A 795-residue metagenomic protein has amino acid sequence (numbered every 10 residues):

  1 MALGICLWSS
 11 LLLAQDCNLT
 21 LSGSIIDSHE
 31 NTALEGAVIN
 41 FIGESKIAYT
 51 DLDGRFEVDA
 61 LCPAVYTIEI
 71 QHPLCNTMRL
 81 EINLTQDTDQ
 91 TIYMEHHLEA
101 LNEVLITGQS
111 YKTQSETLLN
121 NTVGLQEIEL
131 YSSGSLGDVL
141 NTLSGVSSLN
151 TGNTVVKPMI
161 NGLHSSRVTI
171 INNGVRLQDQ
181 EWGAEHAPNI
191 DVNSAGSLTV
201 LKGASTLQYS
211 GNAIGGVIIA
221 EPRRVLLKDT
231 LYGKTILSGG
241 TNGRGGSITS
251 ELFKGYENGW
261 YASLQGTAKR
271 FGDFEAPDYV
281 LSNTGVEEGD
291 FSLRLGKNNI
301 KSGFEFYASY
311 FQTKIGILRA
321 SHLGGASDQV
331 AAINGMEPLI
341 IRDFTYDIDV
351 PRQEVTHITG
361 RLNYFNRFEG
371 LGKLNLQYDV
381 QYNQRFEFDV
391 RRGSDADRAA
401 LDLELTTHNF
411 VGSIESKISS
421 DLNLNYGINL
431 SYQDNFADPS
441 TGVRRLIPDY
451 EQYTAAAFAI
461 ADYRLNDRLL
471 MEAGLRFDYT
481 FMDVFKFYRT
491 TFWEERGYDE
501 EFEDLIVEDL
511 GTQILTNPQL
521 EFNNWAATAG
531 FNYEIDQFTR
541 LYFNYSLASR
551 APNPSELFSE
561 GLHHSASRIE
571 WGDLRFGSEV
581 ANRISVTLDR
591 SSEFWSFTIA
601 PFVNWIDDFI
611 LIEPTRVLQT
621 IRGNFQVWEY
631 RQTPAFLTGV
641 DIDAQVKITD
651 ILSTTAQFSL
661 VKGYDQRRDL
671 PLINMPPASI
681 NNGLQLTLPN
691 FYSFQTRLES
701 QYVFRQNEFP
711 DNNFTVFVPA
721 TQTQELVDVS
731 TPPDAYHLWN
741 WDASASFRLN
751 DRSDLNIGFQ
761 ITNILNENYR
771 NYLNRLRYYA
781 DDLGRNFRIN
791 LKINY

Functional and structural regions predicted by a protein language model:
S24-I26, N40, Q71-C75, T85-E129 (+1 more regions): Short, acidic, small-residue-rich periplasmic hinge/interaction motif at the N-terminus of Gram-negative outer-membrane
D89-Y93, L136-V139, V156-M159, I171 (+4 more regions): N-terminal periplasmic accessory domains that precede and gate Gram-negative outer-membrane beta-barrel machines
V175-G203: Short acidic/polar hinge/loop motifs at secondary-structure boundaries that mediate gating or recognition
S194-G196, L207-D278, N283-F291, N299-S302: Outer-membrane beta-barrel translocator/receptor signature
F271, P277, S282, G303-R367 (+3 more regions): Flexible loop and strand-edge segments within Gram-negative outer membrane beta-barrel domains
R398-S413, A456, R568-S578, R583-I584 (+3 more regions): Outer membrane beta-barrel strand-and-loop segments of large Gram-negative receptors, especially TonB-dependent
S549, D607-D608, I612, T654 (+2 more regions): C-terminal beta-signal and adjacent terminal beta-strands/loops of Gram-negative outer-membrane beta-barrel proteins
F602-I606, T615-V617, R622-D711: Gram-negative outer-membrane beta-barrel transporters
